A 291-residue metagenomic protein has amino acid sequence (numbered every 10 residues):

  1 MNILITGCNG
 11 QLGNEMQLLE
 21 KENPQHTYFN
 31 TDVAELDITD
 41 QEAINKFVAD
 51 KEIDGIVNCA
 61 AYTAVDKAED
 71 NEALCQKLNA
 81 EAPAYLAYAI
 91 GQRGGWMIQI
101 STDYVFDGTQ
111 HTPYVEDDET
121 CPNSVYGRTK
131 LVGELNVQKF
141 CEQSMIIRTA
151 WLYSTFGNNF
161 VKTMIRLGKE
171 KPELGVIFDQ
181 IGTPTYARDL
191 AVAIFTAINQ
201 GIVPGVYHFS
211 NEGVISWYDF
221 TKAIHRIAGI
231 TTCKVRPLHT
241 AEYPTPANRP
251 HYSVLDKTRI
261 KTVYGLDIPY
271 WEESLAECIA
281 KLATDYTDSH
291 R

Functional and structural regions predicted by a protein language model:
I3-L19: N-terminal Rossmann NAD(P)H-binding glycine-rich loop of SDR-like oxidoreductase domains
Q41-L78: NAD(P)H-binding glycine-rich loop region in Rossmannoid oxidoreductase-like domains and their noncatalytic homologs
Y62-V65, D70, D103-N123: Active-site "gating" loop of Rossmann-like NAD(P)-dependent oxidoreductase/epimerase domains
D70-I98: NAD(P)-cofactor binding segment of oxidoreductase domains
L135-G182, R188-D189, F195: NAD(P)-dependent short-chain dehydrogenase/reductase
A193, Q200-P246, Y286: Mid/C-terminal beta-alpha module of Rossmann-like enzyme folds, strongest in SDR-family dehydrogenases/epimerases
S216-Y218, K222, H239-D285: Conserved C-terminal active-site "lid" loop/helix of NAD(P)H-dependent oxidoreductases that clamps the redox cofactor
D285-R291: Short, low-complexity, charge-dense intrinsically disordered segments
